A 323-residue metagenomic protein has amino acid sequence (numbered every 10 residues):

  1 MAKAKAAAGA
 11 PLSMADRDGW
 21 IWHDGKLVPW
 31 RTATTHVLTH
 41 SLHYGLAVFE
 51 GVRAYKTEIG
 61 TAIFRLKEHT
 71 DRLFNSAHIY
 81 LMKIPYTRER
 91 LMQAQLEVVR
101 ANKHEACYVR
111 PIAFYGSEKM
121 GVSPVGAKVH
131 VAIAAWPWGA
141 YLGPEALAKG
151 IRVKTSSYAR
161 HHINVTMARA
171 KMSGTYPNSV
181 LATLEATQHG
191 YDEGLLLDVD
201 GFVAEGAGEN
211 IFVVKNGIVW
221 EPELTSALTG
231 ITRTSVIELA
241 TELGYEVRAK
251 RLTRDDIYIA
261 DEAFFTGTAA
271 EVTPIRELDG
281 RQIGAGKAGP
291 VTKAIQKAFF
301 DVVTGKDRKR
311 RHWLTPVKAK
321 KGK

Functional and structural regions predicted by a protein language model:
M1-Y86, Q93-E97, V122-K323: Helix-start/capping segments and mature chain N-termini
Y86-L96, A106-M120: Short, glycine/charge-rich beta-strand/loop segments that flank catalytic centers and engage negatively charged groups
R100-C107, Y245: Short secondary-structure junctions
